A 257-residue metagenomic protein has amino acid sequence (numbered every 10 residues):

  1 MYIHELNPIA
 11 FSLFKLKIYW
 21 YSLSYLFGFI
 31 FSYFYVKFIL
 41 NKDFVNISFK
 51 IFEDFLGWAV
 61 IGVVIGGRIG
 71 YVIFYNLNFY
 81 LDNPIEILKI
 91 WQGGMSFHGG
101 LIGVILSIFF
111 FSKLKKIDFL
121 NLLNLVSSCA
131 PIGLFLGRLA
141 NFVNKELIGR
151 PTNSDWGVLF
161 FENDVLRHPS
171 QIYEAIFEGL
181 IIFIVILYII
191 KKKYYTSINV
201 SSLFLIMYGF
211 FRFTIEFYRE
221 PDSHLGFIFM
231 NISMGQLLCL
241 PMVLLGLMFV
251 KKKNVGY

Functional and structural regions predicted by a protein language model:
M1-Y257: A feature for loop-to-transmembrane-helix boundaries and adjacent hydrophobic helices in multi-pass integral membrane
